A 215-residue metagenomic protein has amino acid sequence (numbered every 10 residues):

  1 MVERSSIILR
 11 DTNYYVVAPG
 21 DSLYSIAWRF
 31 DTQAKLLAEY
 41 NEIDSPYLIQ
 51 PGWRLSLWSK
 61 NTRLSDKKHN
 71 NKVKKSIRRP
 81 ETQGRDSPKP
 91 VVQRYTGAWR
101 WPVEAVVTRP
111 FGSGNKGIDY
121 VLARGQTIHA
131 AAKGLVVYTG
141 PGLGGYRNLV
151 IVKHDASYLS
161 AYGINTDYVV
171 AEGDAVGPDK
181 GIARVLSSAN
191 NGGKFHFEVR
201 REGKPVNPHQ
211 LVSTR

Functional and structural regions predicted by a protein language model:
M1-G181, L186-P205, H209-V212: Extracytoplasmic low-complexity/disordered linkers and repeat tracts associated with LysM-containing
